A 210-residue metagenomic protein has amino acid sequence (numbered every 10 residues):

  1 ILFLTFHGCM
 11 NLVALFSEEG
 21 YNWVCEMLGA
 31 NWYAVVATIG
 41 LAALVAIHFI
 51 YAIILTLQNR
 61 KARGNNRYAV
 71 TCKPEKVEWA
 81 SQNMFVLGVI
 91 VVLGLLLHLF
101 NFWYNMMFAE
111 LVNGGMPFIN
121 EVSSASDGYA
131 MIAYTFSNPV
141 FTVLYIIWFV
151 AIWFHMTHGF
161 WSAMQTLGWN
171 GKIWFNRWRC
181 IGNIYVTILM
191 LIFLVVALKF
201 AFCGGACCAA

Functional and structural regions predicted by a protein language model:
I1-A210: Membrane-embedded alpha-helical bundles that constitute the cytochrome b-like, heme-associated redox core of multi-pass
